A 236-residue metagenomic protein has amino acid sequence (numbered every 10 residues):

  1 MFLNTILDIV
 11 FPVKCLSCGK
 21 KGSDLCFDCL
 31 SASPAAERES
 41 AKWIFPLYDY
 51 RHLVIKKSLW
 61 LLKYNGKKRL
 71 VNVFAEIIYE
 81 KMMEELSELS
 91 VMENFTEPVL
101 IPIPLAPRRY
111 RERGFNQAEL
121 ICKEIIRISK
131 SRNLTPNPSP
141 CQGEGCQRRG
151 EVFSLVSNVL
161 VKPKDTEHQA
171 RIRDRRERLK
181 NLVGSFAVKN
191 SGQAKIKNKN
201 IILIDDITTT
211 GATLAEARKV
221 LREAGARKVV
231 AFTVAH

Functional and structural regions predicted by a protein language model:
M1-P136, E144-G145, R149-H236: Glycine-rich phosphate/pyrophosphate-handling loop used in enzymes and phosphotransfer proteins
